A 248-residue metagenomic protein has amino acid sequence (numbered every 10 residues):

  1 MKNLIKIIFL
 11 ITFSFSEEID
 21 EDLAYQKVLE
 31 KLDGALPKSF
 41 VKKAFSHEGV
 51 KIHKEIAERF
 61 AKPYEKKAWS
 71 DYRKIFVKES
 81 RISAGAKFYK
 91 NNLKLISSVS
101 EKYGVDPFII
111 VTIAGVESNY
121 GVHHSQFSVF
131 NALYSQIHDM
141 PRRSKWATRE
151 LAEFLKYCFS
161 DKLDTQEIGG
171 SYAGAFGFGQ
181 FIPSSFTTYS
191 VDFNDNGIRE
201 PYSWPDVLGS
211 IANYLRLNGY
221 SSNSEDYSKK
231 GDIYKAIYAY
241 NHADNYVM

Functional and structural regions predicted by a protein language model:
M1, K6, L10, F15-T148 (+2 more regions): Cell-wall glycan-active module
G170-S184: Extracytoplasmic ligand-binding site segments that recognize negatively charged/polar headgroups
